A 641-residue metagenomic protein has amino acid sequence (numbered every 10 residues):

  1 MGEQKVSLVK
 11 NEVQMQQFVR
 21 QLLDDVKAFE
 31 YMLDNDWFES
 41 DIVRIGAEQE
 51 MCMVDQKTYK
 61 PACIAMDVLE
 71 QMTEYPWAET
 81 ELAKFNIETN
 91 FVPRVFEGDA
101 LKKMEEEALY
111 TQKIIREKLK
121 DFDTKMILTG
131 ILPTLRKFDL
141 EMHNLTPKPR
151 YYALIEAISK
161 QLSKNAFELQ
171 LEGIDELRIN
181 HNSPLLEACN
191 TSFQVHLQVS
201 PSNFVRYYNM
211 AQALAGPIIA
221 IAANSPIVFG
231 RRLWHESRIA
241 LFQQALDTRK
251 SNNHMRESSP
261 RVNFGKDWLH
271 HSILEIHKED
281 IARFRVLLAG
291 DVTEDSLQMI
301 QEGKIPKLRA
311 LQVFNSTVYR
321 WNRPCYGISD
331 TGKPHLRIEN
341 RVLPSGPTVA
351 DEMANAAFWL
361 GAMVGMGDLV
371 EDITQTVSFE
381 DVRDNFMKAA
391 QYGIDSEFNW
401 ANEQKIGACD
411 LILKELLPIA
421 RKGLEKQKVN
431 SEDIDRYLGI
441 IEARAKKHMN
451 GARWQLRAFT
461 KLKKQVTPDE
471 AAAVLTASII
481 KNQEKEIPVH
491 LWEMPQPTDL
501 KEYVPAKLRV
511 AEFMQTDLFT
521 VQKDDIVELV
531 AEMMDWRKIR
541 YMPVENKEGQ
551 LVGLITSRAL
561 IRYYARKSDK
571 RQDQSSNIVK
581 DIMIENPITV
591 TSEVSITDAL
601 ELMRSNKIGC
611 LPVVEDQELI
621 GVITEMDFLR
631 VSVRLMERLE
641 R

Functional and structural regions predicted by a protein language model:
M1-E502: Phosphate/nucleotide-binding catalytic core
G327, D368, W536, R566-K570: Conserved helix-loop functional segments at active or binding sites
W492-D517, A531, T556-S605, L619-R641: Tandem CBS (Bateman) regulatory domains
V521-K523, R540-L554, V590-S592, G609-V622: Cytosolic beta-strand hydrophobic patch enriched in CBS
